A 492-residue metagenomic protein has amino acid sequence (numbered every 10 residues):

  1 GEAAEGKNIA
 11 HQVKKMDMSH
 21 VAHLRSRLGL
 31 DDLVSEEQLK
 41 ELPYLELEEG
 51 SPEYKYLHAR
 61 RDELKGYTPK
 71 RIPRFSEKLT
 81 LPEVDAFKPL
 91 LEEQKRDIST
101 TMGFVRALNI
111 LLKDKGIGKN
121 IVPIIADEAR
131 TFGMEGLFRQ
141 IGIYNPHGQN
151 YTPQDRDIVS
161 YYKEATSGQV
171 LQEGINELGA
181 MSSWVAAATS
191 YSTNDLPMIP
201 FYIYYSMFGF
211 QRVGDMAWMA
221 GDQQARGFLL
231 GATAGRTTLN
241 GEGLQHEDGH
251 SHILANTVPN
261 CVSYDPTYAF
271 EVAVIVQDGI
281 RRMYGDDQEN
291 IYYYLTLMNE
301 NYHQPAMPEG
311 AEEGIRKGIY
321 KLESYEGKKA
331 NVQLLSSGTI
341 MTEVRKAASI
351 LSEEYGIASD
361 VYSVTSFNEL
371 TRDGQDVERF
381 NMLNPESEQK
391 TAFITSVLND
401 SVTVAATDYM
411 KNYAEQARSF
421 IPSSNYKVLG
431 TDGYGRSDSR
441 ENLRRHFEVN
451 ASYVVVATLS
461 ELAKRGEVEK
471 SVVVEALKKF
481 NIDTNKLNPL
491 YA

Functional and structural regions predicted by a protein language model:
G1-L45, Y56, E63-G66, V159 (+5 more regions): Thiamine diphosphate
E41-P305, E312-G314, S363, G374-N384 (+3 more regions): Thiamine diphosphate
